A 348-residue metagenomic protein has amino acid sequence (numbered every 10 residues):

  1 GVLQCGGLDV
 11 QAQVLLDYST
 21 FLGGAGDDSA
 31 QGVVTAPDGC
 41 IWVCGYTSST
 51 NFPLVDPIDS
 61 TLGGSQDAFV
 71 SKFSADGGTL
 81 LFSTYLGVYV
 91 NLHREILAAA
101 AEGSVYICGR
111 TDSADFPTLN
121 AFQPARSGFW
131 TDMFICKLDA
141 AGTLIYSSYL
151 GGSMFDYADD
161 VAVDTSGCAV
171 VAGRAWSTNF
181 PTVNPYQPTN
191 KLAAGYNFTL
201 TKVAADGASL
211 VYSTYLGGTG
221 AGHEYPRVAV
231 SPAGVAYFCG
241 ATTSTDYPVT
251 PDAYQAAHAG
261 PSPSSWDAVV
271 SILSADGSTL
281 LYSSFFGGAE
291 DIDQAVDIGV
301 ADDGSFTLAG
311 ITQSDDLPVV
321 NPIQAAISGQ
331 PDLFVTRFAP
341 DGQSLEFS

Functional and structural regions predicted by a protein language model:
G1-C5: Bacterial N-terminal signal peptides
G6-S348: A sequence-level/structural motif corresponding to short, flexible coil/turn segments enriched in small polar residues
